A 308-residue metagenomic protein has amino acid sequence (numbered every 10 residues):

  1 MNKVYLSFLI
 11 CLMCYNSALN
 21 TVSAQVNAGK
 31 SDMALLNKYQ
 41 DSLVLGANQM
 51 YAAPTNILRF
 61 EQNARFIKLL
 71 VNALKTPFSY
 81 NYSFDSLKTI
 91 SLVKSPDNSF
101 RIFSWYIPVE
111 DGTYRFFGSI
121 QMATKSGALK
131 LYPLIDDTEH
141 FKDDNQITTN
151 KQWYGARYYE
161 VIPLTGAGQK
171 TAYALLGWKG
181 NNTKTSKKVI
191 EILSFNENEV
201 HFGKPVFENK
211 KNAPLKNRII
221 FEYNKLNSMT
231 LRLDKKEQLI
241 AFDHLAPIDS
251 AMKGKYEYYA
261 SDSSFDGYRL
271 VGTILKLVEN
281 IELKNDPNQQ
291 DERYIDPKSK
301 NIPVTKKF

Functional and structural regions predicted by a protein language model:
M1-K38: Bacterial Sec-dependent N-terminal signal peptides
Q25-R101: Start-of-domain marker
S99-W105, A172-K179, Q238-H244: Short beta-strand elements that form the blades of beta-propeller/WD-repeat-like and other beta-sheet-rich scaffold
F116-S126, V189-E197, Y256-G272: Beta-propeller blade signature
G118-G166: Short N-terminal edge-element motif at the start of the domain
K130-T138, H201-K211, L277-L283: Beta-propeller fold detector
D144-N150, R157-A167, H201-L270: Short aromatic loop motif centered on NTY/YTY
I248-F308: Hydrophilic extracytoplasmic domains
